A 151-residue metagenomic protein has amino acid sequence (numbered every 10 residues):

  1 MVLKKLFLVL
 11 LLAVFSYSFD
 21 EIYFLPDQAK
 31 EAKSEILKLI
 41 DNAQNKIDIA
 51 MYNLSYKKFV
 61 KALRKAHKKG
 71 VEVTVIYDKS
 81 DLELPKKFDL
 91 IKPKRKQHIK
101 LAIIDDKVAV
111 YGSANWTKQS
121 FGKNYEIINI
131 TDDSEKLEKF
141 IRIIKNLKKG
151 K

Functional and structural regions predicted by a protein language model:
K5-V14: Sec-dependent N-terminal signal peptides
S16-D20: Boundary at the C-terminal end of the N-terminal hydrophobic targeting segment
Y23, A32, A109-K151: Signature of lipid phosphatidyltransferase scaffolds
Y23-D27, D48-N53, T74-V75, E126-I130: Second-shell loop/turn segments in exported
A32-F88: Primarily the HKD phosphodiesterase
N42-K46, K96-H98, N124: Extracytoplasmic
S55-L63, L82-K87, I99, V110-G112 (+2 more regions): Extracytoplasmic/secreted cell-surface and envelope-processing proteins
